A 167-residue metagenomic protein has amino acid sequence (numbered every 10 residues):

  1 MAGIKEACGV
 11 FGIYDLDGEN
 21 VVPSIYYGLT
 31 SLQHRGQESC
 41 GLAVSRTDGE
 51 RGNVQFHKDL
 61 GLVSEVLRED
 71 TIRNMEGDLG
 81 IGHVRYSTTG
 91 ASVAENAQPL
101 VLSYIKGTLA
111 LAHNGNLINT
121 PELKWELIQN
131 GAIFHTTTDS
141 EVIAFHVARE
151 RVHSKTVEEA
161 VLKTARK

Functional and structural regions predicted by a protein language model:
M1-K167: Conserved short alpha-helical segments that host acidic/polar catalytic motifs at enzyme active sites
